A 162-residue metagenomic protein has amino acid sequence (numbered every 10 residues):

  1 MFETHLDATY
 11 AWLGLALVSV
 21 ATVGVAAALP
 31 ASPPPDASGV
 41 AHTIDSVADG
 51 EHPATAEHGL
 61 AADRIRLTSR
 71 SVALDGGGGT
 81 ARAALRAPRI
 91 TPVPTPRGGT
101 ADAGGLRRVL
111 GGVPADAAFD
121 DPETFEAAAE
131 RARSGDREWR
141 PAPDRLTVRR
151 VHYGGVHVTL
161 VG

Functional and structural regions predicted by a protein language model:
F2-G162: Acidic, polar-rich N-terminal leader regions of halophilic archaeal proteins
